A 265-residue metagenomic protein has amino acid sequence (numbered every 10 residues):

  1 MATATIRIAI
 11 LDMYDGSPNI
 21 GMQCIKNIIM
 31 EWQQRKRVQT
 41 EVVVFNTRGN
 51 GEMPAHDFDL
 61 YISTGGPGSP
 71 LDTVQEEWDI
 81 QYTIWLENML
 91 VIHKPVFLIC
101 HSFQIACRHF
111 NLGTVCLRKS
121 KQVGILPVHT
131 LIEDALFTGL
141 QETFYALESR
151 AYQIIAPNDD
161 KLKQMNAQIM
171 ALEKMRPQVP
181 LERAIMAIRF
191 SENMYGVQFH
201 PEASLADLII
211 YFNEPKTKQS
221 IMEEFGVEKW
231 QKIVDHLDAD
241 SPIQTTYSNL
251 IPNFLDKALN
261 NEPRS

Functional and structural regions predicted by a protein language model:
M1-I84, I92, M222-S265: N-terminal beta1-alpha1 cap of cysteine-dependent amidohydrolase-like domains
I10, V44, F97-C100, E148 (+1 more regions): A structural signal for short, well-ordered beta-strand segments and their strand-loop junctions that often border
S17-P18, G51, S69-D72, Q104-R108 (+2 more regions): Short catalytic/ligand-binding loop motif for oxyanion handling, primarily in non-cytosolic enzymes, centered on
I25-I28, E77-Q81, G113-C116, Q164-M165 (+1 more regions): Glycine-rich, phosphate-binding/catalytic loops in enzymes
G66-P67, F103, A151, P201: Active-site metal-binding loops of divalent metal-dependent hydrolases
P67-D134, Y145: Cysteine-nucleophile active-site neighborhood
R108-A206: Pocket-forming structural segment of enzyme catalytic cores
K163-S265: C-terminal and late-domain segments of enzyme folds
